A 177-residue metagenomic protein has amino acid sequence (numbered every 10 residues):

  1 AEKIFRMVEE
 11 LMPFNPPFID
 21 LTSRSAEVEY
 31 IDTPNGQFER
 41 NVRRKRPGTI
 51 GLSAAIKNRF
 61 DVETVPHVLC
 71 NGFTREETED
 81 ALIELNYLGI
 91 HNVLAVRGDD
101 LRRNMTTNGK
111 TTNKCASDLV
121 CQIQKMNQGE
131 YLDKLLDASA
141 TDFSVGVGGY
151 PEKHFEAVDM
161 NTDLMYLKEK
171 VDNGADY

Functional and structural regions predicted by a protein language model:
A1-I4, E63-E76, S144-T162: Active-site mouth loops of central-metabolism enzymes
E10-P47, D100-T111, A175-Y177: Glycine-rich, proline-tolerant flexible connector loops at the mouths of alpha/beta enzymes
P17-D20, E63-H67, H91-L94, D142-G146 (+1 more regions): Structural preference for beta-strand elements that scaffold enzyme active sites
I19, L85, K170, G174: Conserved, mostly hydrophobic/aromatic
T33-P66, T111-V147: Alpha-helix-loop-beta-strand connector modules within alpha/beta enzyme cores
R75-Q122: Flexible, glycine-rich active-site loops centered on histidine and acidic residues that chelate a metal or position
Y131-Y177: Active-site/ligand-binding-proximal alpha/beta "capping" segment
